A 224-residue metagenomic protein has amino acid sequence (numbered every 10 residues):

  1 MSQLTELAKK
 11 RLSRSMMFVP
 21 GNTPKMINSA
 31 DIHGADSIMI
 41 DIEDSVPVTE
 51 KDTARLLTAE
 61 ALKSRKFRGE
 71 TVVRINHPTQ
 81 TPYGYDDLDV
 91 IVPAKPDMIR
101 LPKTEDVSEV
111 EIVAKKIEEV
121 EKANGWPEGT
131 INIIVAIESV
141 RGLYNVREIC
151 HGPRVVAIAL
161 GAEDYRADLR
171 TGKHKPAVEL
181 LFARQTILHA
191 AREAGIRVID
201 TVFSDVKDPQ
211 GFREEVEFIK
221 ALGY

Functional and structural regions predicted by a protein language model:
M1-Y224: Expand to "…catalyze enediolate/carbanion chemistry for C-C bond making/breaking, isomerization, decarboxylation
